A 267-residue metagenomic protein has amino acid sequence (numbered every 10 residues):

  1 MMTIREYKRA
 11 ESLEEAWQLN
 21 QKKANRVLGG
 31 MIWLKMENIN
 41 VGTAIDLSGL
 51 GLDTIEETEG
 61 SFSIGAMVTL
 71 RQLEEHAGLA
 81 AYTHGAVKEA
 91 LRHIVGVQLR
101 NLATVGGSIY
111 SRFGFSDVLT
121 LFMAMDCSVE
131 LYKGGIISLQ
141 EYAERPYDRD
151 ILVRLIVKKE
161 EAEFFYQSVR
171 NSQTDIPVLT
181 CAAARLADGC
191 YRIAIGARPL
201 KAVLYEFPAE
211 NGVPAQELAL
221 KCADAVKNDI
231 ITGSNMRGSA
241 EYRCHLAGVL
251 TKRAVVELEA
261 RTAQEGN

Functional and structural regions predicted by a protein language model:
M1-N267: C-terminal structural segment of proteins
